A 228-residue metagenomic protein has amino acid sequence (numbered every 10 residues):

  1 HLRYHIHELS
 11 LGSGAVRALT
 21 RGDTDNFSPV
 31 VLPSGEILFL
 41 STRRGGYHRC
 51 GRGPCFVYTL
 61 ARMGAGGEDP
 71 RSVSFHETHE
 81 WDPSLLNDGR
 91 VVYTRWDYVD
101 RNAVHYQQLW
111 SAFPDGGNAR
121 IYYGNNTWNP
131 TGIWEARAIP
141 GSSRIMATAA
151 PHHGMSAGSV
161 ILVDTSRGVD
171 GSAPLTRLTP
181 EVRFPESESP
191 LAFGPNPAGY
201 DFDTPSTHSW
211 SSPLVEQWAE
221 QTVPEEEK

Functional and structural regions predicted by a protein language model:
H1, I37-T42, V91-R95, R144-T148 (+2 more regions): Residue position within the beta-strands of beta-propeller blades
L2-I6, Y47-G51, C55-L60, R101-W110 (+1 more regions): Structural motif
L2-R62, G66-W81: Asp-box/WD-like beta-propeller blade repeats and closely related beta-sheet repeat scaffolds
R17, R71, A119, Y123-N129 (+1 more regions): Surface-exposed loop and turn segments in beta-propeller and other repeat-based domains that flank or scaffold
G22-F27, H76-E80, N125-T131, P180-F184: Short coil/turn segments at the loop-to-beta-strand junctions that recur within blades of beta-propeller repeat folds
P83, T127-H153, P190-K228: Signature of short aromatic-glycine-proline-rich micro-motifs recurring in repeat-based ectodomains
F113-P114, L162-L178: Short loop/turn segments immediately following beta-strands, especially the blade-tip and inter-blade linker loops
M146-H152, A157, T165-V169: Acidic-aromatic/histidine active-site loop/patch
